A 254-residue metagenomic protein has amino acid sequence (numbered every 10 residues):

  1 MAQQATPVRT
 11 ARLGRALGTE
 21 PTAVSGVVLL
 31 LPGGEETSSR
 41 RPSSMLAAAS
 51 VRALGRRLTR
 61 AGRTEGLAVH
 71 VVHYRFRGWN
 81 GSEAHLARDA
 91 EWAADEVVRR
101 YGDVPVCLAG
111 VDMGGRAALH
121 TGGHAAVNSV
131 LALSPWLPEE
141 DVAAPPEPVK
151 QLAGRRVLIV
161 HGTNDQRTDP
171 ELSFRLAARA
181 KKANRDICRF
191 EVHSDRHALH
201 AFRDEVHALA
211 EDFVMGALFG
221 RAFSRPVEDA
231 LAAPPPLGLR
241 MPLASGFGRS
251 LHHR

Functional and structural regions predicted by a protein language model:
A2-T64: Short, surface-exposed "cap/lid" segments of acyl-processing enzymes
S43, P145, D169-R179: Short alpha-helix in the alpha/beta-hydrolase fold that links the catalytic acid
N80-R100: Alpha/beta-hydrolase active-site loop
A109-A118: Gly/Ala-rich beta-loop-alpha elbow adjacent to hydrolase catalytic centers
A126-E139: A conserved short beta-strand
P138-E139, T163-T168: Acidic catalytic loop of the alpha/beta-hydrolase fold
L152-A153, L158-D165: Short beta-strand/loop motif that positions the catalytic acidic residue of the alpha/beta-hydrolase fold
R185-R254: C-terminal catalytic histidine-bearing segment of alpha/beta-hydrolase fold enzymes
